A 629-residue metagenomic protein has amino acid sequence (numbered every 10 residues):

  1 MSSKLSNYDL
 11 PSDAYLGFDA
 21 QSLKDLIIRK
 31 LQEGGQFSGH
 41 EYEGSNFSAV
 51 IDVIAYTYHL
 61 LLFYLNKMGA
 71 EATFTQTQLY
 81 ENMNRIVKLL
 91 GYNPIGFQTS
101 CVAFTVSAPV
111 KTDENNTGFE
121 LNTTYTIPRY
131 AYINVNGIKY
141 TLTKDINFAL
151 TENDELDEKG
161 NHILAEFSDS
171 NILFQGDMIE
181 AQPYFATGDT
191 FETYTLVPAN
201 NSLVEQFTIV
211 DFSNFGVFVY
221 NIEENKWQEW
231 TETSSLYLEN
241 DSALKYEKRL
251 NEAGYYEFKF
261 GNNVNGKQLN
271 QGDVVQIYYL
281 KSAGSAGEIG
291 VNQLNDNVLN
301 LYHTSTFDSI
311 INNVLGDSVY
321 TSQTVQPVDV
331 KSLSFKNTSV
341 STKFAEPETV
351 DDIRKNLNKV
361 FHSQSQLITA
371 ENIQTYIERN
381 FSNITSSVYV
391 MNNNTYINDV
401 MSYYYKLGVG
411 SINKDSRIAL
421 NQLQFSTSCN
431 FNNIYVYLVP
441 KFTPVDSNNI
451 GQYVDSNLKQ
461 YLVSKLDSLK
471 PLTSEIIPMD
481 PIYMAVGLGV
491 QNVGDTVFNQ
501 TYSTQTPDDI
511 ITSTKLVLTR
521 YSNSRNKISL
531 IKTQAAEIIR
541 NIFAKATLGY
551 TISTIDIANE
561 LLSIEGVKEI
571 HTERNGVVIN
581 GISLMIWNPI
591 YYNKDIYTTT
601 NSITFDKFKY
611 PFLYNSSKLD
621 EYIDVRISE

Functional and structural regions predicted by a protein language model:
M1-V110, N134-V135: N-terminal-proximal low-complexity accessory segments that begin disordered and transition into the first
Y80, N84-N116, E152-N240, Q293 (+2 more regions): Extended beta-strand solenoid/passenger and fiber regions
G118-I133, K267-A283, I450-S456: Extended Gly/Ser/Thr-rich low-complexity repeat segments, especially those forming or decorating extracellular
E120-P128, T208-N214, F431: Short coil-to-beta strand junction motifs in C2/discoidin
T123-G160: Hydrophobic or amphipathic alpha-helical targeting/insertion segments
Y130, V217-V219, V275, I377 (+2 more regions): Conserved structural-core and active-site-/substrate-pathway-adjacent residues in large, well-folded domains of enzymes
N240-S309, Y614-E629: Surface-exposed interaction regions enriched in Ser/Thr/Asp/Glu that occur as long low-complexity tracts or repetitive
K336-E629: Acidic, low-complexity glycine/serine/threonine-rich segments
